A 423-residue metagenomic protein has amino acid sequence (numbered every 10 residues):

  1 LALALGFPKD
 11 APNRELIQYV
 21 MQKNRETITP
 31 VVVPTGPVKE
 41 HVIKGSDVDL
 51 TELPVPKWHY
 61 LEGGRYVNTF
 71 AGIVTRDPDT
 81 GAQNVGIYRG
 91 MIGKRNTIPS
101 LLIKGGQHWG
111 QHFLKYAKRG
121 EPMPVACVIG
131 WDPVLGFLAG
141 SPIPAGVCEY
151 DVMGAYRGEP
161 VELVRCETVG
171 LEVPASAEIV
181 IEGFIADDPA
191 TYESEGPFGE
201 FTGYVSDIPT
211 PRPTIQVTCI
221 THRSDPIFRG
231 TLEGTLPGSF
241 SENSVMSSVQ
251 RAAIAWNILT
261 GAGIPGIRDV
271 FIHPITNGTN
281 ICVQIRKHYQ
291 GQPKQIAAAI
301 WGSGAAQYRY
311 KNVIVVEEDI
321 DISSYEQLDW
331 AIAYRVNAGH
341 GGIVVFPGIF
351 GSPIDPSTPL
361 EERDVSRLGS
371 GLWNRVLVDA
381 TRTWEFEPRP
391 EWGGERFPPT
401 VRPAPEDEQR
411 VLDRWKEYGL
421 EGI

Functional and structural regions predicted by a protein language model:
L1-I423: Extended, highly charged
